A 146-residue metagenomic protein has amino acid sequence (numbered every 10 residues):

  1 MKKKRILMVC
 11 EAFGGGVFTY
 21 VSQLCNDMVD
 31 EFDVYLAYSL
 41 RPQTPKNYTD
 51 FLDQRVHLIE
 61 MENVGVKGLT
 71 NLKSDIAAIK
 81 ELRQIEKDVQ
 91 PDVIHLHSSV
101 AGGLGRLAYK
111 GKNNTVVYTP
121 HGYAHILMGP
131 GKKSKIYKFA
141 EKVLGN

Functional and structural regions predicted by a protein language model:
I6-L7, V93, K110-I126, E141: Active-site proximal beta-strand in glycosyltransferases
L7-S74: N-terminal strand-loop element at the rim of the active site of nucleotide-sugar-dependent glycosyltransferases
V17-Y20, L96-S98, Y137: Replace "coordinates the UDP/GDP/TDP-sugar" with "coordinates nucleotide-activated sugar donors
V66-T70, A124-G129: A short acidic, helix-capping loop that chelates divalent metal ions and anchors anionic groups
K80-R83, K135-N146: Membrane-proximal helix-turn-helix segments that form the acceptor-binding/catalytic region of lipid-linked
I85-D92: Glycine-rich phosphate-binding loop signature in dinucleotide/nucleotide-binding domains
L96-G102, P120: Short His-centered aromatic/hydrophobic patch
